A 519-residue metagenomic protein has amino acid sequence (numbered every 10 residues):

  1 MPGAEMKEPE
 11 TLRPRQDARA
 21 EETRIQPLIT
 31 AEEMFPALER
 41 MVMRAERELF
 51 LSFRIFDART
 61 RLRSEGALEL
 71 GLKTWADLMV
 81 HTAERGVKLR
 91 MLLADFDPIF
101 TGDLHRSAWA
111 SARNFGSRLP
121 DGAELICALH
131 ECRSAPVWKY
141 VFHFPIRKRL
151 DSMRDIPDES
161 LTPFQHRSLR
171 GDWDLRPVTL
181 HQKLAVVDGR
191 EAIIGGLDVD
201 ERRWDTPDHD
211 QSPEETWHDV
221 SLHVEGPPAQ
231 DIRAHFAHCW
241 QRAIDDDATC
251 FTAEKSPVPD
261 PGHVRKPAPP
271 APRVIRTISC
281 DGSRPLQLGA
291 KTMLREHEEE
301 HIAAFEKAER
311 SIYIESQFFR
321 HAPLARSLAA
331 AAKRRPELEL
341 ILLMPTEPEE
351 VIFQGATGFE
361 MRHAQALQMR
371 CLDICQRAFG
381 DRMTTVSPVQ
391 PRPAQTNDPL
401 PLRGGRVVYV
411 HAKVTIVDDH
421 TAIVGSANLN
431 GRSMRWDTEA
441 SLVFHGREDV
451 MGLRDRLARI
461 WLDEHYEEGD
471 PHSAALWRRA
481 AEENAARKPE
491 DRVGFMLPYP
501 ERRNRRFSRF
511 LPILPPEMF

Functional and structural regions predicted by a protein language model:
M1-F519: Charged, low-complexity intrinsically disordered terminal segments
